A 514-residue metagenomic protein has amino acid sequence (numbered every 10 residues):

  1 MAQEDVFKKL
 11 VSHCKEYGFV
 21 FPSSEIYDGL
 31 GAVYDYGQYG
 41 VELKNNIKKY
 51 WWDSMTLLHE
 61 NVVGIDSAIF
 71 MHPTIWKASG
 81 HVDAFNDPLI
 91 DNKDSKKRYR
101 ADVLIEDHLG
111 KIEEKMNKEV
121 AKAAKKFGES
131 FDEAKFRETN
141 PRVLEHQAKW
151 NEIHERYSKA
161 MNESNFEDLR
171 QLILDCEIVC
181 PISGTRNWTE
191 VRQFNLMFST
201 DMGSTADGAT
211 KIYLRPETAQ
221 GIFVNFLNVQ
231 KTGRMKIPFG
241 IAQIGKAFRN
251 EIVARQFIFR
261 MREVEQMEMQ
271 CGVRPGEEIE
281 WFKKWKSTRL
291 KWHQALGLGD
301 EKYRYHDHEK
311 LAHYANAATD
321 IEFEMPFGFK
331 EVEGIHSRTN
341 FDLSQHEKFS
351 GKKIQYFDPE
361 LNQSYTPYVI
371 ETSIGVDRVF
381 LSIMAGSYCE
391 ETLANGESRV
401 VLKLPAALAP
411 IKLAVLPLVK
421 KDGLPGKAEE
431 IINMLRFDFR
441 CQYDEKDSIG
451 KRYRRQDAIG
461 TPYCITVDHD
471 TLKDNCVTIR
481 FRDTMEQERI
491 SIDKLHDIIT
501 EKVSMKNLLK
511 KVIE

Functional and structural regions predicted by a protein language model:
M1-E514: NTP/phosphate- and nucleic-acid-binding module
